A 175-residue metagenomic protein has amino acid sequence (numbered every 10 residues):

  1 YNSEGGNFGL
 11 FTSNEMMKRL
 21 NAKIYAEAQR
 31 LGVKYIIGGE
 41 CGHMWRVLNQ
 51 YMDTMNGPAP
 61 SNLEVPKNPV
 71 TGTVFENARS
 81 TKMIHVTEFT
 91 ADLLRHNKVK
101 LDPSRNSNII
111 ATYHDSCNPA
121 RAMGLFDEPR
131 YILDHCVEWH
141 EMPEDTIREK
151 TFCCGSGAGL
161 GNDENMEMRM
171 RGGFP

Functional and structural regions predicted by a protein language model:
Y1-P175: Iron-sulfur cluster-binding electron-transfer modules in prokaryotic oxidoreductases
